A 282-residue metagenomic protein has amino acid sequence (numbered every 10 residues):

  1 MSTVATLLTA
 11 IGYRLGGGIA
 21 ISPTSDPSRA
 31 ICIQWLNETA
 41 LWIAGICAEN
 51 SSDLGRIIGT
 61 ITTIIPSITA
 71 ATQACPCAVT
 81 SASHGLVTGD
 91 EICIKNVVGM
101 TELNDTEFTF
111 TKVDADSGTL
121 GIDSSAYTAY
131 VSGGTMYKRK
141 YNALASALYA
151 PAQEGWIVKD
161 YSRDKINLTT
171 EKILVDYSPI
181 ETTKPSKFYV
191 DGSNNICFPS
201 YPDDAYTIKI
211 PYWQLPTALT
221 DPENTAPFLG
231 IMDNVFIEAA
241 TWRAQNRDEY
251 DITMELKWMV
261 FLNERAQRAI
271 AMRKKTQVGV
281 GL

Functional and structural regions predicted by a protein language model:
M1-I65, E91, V97, T135-L282: Glycine-enriched, solvent-exposed interface loops adjoining structured elements
T63-N142, D204: Small/polar beta-strand repeat architecture
